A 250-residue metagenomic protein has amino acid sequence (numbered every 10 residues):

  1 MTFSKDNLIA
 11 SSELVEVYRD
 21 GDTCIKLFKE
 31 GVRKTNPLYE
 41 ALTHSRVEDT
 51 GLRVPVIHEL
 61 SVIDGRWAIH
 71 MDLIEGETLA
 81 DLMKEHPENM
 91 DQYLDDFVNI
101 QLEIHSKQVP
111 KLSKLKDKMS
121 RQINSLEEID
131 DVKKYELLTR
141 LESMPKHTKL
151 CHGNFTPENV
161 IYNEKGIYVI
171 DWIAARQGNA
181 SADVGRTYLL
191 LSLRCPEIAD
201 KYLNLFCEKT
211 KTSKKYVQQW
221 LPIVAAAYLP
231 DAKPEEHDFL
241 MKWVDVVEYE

Functional and structural regions predicted by a protein language model:
D6-L38, S45-E48: ATP-binding glycine-rich loop module of kinase domains
V17-R19, T139-A182: Active-site acidic catalytic loop and adjacent metal/ATP-binding pocket of ATP-dependent phosphoryl transfer enzymes
L42-R53, I104: Structural motif at the C-terminus of the N-lobe alphaC helix and the adjacent alphaC-beta4 loop of the Hanks-type
V56-W67: Short beta-strand micro-motifs within the conserved protein kinase catalytic domain, predominantly in the N-lobe
I69-E77: Short pocket-lining segment of the protein kinase catalytic domain that shapes the ATP-binding cleft
E88-K116: Internal "kinase-insert"/substrate-recognition segments embedded within catalytic cores of ATP-dependent enzymes
S106-G153, N163, V247: An alpha-helical support segment within catalytic cores of ATP-dependent transferases
R186-E250: Helix-rich C-terminal or lid/interface subdomains of diverse kinases
